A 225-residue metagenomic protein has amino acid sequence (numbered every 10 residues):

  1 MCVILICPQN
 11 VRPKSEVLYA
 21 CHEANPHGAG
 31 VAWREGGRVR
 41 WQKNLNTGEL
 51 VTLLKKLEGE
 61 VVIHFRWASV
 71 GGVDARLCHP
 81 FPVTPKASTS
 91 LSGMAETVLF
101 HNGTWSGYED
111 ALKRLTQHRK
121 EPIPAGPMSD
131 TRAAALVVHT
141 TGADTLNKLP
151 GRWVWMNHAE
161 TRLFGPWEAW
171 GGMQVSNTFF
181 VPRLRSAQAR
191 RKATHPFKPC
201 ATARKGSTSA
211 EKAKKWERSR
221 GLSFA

Functional and structural regions predicted by a protein language model:
M1-A225: Conserved short alpha-helical segments that host acidic/polar catalytic motifs at enzyme active sites
